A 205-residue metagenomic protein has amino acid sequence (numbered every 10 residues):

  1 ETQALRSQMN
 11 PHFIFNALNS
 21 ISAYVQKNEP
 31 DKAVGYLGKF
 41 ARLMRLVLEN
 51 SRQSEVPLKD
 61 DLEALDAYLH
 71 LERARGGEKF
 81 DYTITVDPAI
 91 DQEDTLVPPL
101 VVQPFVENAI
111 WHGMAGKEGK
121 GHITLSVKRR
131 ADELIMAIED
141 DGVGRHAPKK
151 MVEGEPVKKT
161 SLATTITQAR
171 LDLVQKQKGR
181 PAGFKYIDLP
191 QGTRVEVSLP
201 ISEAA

Functional and structural regions predicted by a protein language model:
E1-A182: Two-component histidine phosphotransfer core
S51, P200-A205: Two-component histidine kinase transmitter core
Y82, I123, T193-L199: Hydrophobic core positions in the C-terminal catalytic ATP-binding module
D140-G142, V197-I201: Secondary-structure transition/turn motif
G183-G192: A short beta-strand-to-loop micro-motif at the C-terminal edge of the catalytic HATPase_c
